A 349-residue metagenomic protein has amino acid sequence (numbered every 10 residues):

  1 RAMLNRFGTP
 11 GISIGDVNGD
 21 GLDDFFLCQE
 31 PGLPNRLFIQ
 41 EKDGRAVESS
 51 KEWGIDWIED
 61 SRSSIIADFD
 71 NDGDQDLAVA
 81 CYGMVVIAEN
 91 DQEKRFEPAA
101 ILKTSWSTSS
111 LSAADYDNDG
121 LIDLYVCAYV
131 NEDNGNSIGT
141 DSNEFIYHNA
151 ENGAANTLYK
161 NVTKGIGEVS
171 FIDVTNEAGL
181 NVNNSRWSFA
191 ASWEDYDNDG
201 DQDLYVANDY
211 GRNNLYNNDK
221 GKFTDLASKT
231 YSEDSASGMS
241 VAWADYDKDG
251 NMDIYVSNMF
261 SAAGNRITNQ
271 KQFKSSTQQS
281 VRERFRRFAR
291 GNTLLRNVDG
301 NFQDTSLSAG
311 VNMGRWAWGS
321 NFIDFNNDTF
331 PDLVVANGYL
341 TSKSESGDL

Functional and structural regions predicted by a protein language model:
R1-L349: Acidic, glycine/proline-rich Ca2+-coordinating loop motifs
